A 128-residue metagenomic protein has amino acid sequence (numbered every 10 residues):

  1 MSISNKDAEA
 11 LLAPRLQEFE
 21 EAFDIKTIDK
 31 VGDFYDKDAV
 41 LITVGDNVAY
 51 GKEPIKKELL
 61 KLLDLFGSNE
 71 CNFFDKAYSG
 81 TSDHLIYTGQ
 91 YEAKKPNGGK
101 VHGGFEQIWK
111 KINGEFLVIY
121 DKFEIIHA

Functional and structural regions predicted by a protein language model:
S2-D33, V40-A128: A beta-strand edge to alpha-helix "cap/lid" segment located at domain peripheries
